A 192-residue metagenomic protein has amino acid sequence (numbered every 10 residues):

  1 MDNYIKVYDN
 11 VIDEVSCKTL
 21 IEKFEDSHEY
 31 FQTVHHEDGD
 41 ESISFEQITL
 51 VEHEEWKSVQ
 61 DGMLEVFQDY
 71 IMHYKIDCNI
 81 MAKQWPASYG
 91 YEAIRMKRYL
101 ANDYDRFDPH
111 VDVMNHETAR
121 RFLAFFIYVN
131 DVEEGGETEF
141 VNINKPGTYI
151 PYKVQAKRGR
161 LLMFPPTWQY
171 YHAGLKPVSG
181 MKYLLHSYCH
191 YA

Functional and structural regions predicted by a protein language model:
M1-L161, T167-A192: Fe(II)/2-oxoglutarate oxygenase catalytic core
